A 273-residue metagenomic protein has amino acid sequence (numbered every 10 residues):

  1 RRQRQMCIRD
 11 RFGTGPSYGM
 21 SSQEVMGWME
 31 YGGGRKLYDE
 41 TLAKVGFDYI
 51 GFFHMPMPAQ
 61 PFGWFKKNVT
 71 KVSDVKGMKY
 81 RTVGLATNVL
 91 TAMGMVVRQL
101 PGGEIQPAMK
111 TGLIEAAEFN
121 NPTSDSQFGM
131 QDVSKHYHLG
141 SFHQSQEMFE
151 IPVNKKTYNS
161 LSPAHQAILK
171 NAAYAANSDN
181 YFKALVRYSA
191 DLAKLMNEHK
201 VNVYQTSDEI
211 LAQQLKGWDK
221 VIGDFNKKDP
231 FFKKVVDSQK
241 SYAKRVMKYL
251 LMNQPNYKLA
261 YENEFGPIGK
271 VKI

Functional and structural regions predicted by a protein language model:
R1-Q5, R9-E24, E40-I273: N-terminal secretory/targeting leader peptides
E24-E40: Signature of the catalytic double-stranded beta-helix
